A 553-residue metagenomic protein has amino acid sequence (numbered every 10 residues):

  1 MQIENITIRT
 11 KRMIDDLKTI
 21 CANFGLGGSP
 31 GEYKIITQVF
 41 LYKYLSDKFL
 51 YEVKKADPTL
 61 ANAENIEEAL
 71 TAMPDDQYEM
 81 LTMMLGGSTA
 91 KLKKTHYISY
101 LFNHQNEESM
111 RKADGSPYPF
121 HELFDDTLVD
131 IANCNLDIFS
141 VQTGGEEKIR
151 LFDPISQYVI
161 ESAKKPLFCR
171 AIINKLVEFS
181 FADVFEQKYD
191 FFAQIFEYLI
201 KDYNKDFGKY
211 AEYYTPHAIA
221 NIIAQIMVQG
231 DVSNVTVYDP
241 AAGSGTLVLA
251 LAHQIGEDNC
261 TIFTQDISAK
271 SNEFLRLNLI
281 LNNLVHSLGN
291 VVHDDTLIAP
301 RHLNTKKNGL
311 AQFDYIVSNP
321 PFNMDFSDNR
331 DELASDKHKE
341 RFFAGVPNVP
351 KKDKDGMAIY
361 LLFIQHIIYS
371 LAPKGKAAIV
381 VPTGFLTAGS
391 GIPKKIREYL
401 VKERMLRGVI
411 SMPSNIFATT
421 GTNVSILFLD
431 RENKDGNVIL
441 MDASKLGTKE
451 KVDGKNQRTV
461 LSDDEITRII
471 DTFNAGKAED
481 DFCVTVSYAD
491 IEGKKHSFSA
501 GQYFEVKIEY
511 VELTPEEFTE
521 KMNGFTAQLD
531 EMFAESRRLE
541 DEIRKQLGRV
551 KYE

Functional and structural regions predicted by a protein language model:
M1-I222, M227, T296, S411-S414 (+3 more regions): Non-catalytic, mostly N-terminal accessory regions of nucleic-acid modification and defense proteins
Q2-E4, N308-E553: A conserved structural/catalytic subdomain of Rossmann-like adenosyl-cofactor enzymes
S29-E32, I36, Y214-A218, D266 (+2 more regions): Short, conserved micro-motifs enriched in small and acidic residues
K43-F49, V53, Y203, D231 (+5 more regions): A generic secondary-structure signal for well-formed alpha-helical elements
L167-A171, E212, T264, K352-G356 (+1 more regions): Alpha-helix N-cap/helix-initiation motif
K209-S318, N323-K339, V381-G384, I392-I396 (+1 more regions): Conserved S-adenosyl-L-methionine
